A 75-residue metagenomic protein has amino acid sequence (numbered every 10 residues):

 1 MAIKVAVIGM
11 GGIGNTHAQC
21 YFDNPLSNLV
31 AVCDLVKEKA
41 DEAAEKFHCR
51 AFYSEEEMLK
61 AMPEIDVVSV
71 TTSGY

Functional and structural regions predicted by a protein language model:
M1-F47: N-terminal Rossmann-like dinucleotide-binding module
R50-Y75: Beta-loop-alpha module in the N-terminal Rossmann-like domain of NAD(P)-dependent dehydrogenases, especially those
